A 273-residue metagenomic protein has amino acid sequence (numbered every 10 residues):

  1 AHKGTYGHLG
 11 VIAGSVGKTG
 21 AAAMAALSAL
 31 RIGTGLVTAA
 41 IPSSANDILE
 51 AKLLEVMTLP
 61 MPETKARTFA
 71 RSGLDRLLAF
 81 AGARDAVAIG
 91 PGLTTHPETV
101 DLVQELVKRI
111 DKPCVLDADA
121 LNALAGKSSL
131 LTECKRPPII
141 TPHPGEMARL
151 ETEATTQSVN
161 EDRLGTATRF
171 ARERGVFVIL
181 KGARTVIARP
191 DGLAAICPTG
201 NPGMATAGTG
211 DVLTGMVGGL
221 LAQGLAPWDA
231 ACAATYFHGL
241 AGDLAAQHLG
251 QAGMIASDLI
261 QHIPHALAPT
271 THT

Functional and structural regions predicted by a protein language model:
A1-C114, A118, N122-I140, P144-T273: Small-residue (G/A/S/T)-rich helix-start motifs and N-terminal tracts that mark the onset
